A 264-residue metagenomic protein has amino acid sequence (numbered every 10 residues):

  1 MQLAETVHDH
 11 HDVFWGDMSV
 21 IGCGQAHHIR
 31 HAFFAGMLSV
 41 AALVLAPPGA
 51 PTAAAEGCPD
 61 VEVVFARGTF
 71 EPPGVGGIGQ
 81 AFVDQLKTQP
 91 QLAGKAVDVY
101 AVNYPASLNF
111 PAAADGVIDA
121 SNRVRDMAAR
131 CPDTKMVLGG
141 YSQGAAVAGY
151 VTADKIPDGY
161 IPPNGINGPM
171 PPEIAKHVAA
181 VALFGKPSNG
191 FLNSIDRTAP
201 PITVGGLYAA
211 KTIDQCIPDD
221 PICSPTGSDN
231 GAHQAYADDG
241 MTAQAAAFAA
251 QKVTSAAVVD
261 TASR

Functional and structural regions predicted by a protein language model:
M1, N193-S194, S224-S228: Short conserved micro-motifs at the rims of enzyme active sites and ligand-binding pockets
M1-A55: Secretory targeting and sorting signals
S39-A46, Y150, A243-A246: Hydrophobic alpha-helical membrane segments, chiefly transmembrane helices and signal peptide h-regions, characterized
G57-K135, Q215-T242, A246, Q251-D260: Active-site catalytic motif of lipid deacylating hydrolases and related acyltransferases
D84-Q91, I195-K211, Q215-I217: Active-site-adjacent alpha-helix of alpha/beta-hydrolase-fold enzymes
V117-L207: Serine-dependent carboxylesterase/thioesterase catalytic core of lipase-like alpha/beta-hydrolase/SGNH enzymes
